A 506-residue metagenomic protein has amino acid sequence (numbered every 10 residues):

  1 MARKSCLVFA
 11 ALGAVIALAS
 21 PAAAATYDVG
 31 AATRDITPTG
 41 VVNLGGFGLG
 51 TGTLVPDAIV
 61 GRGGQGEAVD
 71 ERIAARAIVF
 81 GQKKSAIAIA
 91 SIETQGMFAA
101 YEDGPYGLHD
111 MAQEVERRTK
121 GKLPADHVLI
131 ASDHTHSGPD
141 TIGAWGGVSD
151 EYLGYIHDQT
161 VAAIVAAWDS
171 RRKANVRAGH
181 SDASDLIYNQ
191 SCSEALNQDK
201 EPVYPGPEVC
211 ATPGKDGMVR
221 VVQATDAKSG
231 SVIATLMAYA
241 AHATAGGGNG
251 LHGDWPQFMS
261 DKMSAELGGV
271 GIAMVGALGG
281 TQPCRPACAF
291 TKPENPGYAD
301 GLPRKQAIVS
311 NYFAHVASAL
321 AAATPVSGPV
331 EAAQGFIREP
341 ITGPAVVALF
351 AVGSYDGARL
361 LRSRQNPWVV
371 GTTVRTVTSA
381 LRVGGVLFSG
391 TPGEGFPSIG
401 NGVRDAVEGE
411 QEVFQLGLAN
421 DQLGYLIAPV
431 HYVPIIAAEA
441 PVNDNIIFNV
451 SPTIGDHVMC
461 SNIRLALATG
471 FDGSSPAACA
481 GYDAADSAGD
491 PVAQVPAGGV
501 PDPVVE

Functional and structural regions predicted by a protein language model:
M1-F9: Bacterial N-terminal signal peptides that target proteins for export
K4-S5, A19, G230: Intrinsically disordered, low-complexity segments enriched in Ser/Pro/Gly/Ala and basic residues
F9-A17: Bacterial N-terminal signal peptides
S20-A24: Sec/Tat signal peptide C-region and signal peptidase I cleavage site
A25-F313, L320, T324-E506: Conserved beta-alpha junction segments in alpha/beta enzyme cores
